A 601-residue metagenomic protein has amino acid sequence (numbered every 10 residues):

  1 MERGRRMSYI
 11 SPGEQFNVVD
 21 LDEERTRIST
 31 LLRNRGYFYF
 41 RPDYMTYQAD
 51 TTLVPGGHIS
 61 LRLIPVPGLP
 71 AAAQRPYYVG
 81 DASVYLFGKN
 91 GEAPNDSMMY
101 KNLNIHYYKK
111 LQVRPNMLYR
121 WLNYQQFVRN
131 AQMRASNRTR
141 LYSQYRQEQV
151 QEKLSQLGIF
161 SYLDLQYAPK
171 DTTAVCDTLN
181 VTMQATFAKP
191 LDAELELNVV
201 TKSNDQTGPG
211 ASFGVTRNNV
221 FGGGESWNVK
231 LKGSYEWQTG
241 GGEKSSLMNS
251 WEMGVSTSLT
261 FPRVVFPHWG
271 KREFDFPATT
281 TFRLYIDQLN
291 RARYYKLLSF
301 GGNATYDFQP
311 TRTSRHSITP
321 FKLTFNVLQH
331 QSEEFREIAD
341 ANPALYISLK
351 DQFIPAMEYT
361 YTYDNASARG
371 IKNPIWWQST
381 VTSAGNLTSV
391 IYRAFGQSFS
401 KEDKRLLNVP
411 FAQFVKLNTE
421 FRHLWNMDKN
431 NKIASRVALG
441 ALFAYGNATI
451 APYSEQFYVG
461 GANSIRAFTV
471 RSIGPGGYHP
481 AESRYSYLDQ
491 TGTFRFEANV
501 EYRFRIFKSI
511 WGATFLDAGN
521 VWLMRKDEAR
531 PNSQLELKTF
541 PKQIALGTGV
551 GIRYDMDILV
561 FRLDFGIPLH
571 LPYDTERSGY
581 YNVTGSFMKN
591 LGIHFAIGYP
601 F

Functional and structural regions predicted by a protein language model:
M1-Q156, S161-A168, T178, W269: Interaction-mediating elements
E2-R5, S11-E14, L21, R41 (+7 more regions): Gram-negative/organellar outer-membrane beta-barrel architecture
M98-Y108, N198-D205, S317-F504, T514-K538: C-terminal outer-membrane beta-barrel translocator/porin domains of Gram-negative envelope proteins and their
R129, N137-R140, L535, T548 (+1 more regions): C-terminal soluble interaction/assembly domains
L195, W227-L231, F282-L284, W377-V381 (+5 more regions): Membrane-embedded beta-strand positions of outer-membrane beta-barrel proteins
T493, K508-I510, Q543: Hydrophobic alpha-helical transmembrane segments and adjacent short intramembrane/lumenal linkers of inner/organellar
G519, M524, G549, R553 (+2 more regions): Flexible, small/polar- and glycine-enriched "cap/hinge" segments at structural transition points
